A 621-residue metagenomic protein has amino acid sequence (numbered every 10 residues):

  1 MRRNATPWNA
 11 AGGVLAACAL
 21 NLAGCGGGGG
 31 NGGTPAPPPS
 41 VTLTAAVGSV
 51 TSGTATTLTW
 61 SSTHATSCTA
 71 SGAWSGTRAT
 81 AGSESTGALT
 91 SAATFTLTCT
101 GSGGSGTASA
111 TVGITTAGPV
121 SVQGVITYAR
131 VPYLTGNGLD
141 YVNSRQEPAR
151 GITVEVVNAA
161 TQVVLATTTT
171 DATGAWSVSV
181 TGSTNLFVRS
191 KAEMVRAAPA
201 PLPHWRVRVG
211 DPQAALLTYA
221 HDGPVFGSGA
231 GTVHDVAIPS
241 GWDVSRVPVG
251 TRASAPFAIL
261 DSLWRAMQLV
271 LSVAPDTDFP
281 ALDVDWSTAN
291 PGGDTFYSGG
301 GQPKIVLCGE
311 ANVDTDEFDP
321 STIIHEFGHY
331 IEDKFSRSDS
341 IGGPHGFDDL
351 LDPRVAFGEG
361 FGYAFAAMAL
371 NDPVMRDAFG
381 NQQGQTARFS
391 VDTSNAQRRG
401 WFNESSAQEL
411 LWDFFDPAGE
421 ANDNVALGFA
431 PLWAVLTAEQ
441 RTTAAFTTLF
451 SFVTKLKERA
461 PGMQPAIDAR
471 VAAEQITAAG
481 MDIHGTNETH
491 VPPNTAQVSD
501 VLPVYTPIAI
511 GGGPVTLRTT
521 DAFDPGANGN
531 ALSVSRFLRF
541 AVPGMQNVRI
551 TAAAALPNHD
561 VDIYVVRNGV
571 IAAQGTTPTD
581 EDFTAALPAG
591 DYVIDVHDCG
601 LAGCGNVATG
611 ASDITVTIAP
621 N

Functional and structural regions predicted by a protein language model:
C18-T42, T111, T115-G124: Bacterial Sec-dependent N-terminal signal peptides
A129-T161, N558-V566: Short, ordered, surface-exposed loop/turn motifs in non-cytosolic proteins
N158-A175, G575-T577: Short, acidic Ser/Thr/Gly-rich low-complexity loop/linker segments typical of extracellular and cell-surface proteins
S179-T181, R196-A200, A237-A281: Zn2+-dependent metallopeptidase catalytic core
L307-I323: Short pre-active-site segment immediately N-terminal to the catalytic Zn-binding motif
S321-R337, E359-Y363, A367: Active-site recognition of the HExxH zinc-binding catalytic motif
G462-N547, L556, A572-P578, T617-N621: Non-catalytic extracellular/lumenal accessory regions of secreted precursors
R536-R539, Y564-A572, A585-N621: C-terminal edge strands of extracellular/lumenal beta-sandwich accessory domains
